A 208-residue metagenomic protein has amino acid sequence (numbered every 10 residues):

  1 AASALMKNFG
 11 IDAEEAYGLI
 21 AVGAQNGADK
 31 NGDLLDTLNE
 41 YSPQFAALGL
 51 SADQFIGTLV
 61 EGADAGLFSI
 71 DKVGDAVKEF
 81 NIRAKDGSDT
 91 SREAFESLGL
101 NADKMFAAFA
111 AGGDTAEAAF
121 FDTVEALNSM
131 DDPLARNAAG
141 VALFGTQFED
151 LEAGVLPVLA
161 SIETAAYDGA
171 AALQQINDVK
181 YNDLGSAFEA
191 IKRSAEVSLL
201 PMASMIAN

Functional and structural regions predicted by a protein language model:
S3-M6, G10-N208: Amphipathic/coiled-coil alpha-helical interface segments used for membrane interaction or oligomeric assembly
